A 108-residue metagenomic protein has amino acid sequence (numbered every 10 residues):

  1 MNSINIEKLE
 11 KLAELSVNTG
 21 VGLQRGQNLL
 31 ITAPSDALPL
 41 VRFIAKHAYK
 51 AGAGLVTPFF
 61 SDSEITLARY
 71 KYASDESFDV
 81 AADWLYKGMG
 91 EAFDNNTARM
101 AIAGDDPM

Functional and structural regions predicted by a protein language model:
M1-M108: Active-site bordering "gate/hinge" segments that shape substrate access to catalytic or cofactor-binding pockets
